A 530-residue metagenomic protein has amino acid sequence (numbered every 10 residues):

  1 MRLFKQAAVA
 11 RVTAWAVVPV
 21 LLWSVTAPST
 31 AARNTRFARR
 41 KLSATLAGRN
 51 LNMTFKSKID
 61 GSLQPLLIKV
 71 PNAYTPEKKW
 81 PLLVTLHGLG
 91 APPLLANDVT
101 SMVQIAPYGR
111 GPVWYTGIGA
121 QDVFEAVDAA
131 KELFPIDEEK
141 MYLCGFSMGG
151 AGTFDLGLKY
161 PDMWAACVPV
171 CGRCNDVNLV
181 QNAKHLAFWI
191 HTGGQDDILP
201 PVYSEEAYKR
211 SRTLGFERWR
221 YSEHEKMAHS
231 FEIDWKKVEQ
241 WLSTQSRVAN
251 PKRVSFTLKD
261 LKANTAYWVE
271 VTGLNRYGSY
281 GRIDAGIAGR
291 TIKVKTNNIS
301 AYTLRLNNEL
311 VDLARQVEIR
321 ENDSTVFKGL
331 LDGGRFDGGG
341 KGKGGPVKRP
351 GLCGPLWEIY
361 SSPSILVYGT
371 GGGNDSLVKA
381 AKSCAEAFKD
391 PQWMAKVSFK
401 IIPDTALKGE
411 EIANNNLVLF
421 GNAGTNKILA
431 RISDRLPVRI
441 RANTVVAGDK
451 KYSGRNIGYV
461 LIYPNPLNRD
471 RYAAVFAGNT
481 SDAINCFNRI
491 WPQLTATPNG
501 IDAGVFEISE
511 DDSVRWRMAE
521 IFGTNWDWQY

Functional and structural regions predicted by a protein language model:
A31-W80, G354: A domain-start/cap signature at the N-terminus of enzymes
N72-K79, Y115-M148, L158-W164: Gly/Ser-rich "nucleophile elbow"/oxyanion-hole loop immediately N-terminal to the catalytic nucleophile in hydrolases
K78-L89: Short beta-strand element of the alpha/beta-hydrolase
L89-L133: Cap/lid segment of the alpha/beta-hydrolase catalytic domain
A91, E139-K184: Primarily recognizes the serine-hydrolase "nucleophile elbow" in alpha/beta-hydrolase and SGNH/GDSL folds
W189-T192, D196: Short beta-strand/loop motif that positions the catalytic acidic residue of the alpha/beta-hydrolase fold
D197, V202-I299: C-terminal catalytic histidine-bearing segment of alpha/beta-hydrolase fold enzymes
K293, R305-Y530: Solvent-exposed alpha-helical segments and adjacent loops that form catalytic or protein-interaction surfaces
